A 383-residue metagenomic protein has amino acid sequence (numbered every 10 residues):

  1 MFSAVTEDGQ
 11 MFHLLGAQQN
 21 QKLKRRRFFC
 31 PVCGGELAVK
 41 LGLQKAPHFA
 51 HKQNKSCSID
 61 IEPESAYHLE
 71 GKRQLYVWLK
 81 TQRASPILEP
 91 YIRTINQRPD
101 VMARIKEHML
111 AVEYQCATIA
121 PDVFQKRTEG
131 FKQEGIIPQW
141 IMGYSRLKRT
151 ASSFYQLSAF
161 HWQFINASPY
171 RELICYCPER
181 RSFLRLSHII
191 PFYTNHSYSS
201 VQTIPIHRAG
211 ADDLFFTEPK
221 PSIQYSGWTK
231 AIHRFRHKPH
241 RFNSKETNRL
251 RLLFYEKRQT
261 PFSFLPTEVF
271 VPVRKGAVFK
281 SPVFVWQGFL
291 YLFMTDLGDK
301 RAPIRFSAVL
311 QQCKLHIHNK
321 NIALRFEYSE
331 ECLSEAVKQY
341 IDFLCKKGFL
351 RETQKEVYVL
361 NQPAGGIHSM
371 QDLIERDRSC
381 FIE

Functional and structural regions predicted by a protein language model:
M1-A84: N-terminal cysteine/histidine-rich coordination modules
Q18-K22, W78, Q82-A111: Active-site metal-binding core of divalent-cation-utilizing nuclease and nuclease-like domains
L75, V101-A103, H108-A120, F131 (+1 more regions): Conserved catalytic cores of phosphodiester-cleaving nucleases, focusing on short active-site segments
C116-S168: Catalytic cores of nucleic-acid endonucleases
H161-P219: A conserved mid-domain beta-alpha-beta active-site/ligand-binding segment of alpha/beta enzyme cores
S197-F254: Eukaryotic partner-binding/assembly regions in large regulatory complexes
N243-E383: Extended, amphipathic alpha-helical scaffolds
